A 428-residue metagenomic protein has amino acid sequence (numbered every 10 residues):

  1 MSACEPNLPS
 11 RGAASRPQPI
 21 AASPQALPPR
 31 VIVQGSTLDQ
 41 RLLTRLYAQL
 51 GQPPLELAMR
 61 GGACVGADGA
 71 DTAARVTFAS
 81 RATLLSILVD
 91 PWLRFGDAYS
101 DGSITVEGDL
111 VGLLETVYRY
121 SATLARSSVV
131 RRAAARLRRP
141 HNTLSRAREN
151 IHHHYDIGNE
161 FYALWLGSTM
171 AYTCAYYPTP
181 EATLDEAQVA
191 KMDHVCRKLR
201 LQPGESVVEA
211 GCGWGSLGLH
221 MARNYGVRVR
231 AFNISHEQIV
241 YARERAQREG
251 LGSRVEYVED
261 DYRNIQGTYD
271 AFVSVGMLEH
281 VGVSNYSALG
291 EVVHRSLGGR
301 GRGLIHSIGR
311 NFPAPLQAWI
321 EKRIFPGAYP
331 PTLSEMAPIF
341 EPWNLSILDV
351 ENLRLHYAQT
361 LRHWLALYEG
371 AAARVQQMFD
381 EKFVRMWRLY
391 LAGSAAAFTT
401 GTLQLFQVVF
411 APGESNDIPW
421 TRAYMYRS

Functional and structural regions predicted by a protein language model:
S2-A182, E186-Q188, H194: Feature captures hydrophobic
P203-G213: Conserved class I S-adenosyl-L-methionine
W214-Y225: Conserved SAM-binding loop of SAM-dependent methyltransferases across substrates and taxa, primarily the Class I
A242-R243: Conserved SAM-binding loop
R263-F272: A short acidic, Gly/Pro-enriched loop at the edge of an enzyme's catalytic core that lines a small-molecule cofactor
S287-R300: A short glycine-rich, Lys/Arg-flanked "PGG" loop and its adjoining helix->strand segment in the class I
R300-I308: Conserved beta-strand signature within the Rossmann-like core of class I S-adenosyl-L-methionine
I308-I418, M425-S428: Substrate-binding/catalytic lobe of Class I Rossmann-like enzymes that use SAM or dcSAM, i.e., the mid-to-C-terminal
